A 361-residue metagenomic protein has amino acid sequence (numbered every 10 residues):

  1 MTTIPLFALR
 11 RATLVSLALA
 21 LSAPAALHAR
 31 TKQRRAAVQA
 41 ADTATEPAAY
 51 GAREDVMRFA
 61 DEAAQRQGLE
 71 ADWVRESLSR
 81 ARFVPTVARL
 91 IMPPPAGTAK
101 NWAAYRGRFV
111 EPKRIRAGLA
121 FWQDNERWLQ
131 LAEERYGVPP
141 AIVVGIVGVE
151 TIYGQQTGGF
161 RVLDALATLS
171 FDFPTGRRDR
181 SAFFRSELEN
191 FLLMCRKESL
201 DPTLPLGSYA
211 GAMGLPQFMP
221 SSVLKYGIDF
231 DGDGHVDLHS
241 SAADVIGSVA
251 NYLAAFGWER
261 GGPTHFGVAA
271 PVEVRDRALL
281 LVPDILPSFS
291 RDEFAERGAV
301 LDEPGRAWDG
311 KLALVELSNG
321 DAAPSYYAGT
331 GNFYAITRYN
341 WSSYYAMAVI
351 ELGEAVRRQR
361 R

Functional and structural regions predicted by a protein language model:
M1, L9-V15: N-terminal export leaders
A25-A29: Boundary at the C-terminal end of the N-terminal hydrophobic targeting segment
R30-D124, Q130-E133: An acidic, Gly/Ser/Thr/Pro-rich helix-cap/linker signature
L69-L78, P139-G145, P202-G207, D233-V236 (+2 more regions): Surface-exposed patches in mature extracellular/periplasmic domains of secreted proteins
E70-T98, V147-T151, R161-T168, G267-R275: Acidic helix-start/capping segments at beta-turn-to-alpha-helix junctions
A99-S248: Acidic/His-rich structured neighborhood in mature extracellular/periplasmic domains
D231, H235-F289: Ligand-binding pocket segment of bilobal, Venus flytrap-like solute-binding proteins
V268-R361: C-terminal soluble interaction/assembly domains
